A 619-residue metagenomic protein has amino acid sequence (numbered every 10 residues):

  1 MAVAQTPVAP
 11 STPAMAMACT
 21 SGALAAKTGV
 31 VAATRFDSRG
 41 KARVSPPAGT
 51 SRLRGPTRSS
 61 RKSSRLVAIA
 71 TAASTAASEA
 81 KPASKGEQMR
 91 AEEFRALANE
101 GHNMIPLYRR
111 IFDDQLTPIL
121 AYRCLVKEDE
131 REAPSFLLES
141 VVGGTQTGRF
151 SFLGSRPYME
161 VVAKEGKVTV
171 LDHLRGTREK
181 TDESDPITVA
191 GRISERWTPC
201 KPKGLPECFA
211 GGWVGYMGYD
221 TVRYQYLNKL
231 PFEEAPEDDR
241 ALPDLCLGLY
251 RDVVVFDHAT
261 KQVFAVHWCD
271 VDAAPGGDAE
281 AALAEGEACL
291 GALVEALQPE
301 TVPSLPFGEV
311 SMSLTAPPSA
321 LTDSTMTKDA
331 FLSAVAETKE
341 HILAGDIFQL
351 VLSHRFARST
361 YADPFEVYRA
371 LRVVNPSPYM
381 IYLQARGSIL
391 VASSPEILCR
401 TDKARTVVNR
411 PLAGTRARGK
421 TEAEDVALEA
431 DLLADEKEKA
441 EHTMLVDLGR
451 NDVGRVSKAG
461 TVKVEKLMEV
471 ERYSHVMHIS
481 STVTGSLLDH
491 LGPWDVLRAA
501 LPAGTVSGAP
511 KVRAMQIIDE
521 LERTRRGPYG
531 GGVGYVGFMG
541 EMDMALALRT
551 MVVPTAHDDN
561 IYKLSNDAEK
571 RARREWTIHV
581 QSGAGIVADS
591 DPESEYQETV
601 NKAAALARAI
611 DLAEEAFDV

Functional and structural regions predicted by a protein language model:
M1, P7-A9, G22, K62 (+3 more regions): Intrinsically disordered, low-complexity regulatory regions enriched in Ser/Pro/Gly/Thr and acidic residues
M1-L53: N-terminal chloroplast transit peptides
A2-Q5, M17-C19, R61, R65-A83: N-terminal mitochondrial targeting presequences
P13-M15, G22, S51, S64-V67 (+3 more regions): Intrinsic-disorder/low-complexity peptide segments enriched for small residues
K27, D37, K41, K62 (+2 more regions): Intrinsically disordered, low-complexity polyampholyte segments enriched for Lys and acidic residues
S74-V619: Extended alpha-helical targeting/anchoring segments, especially N-terminal organellar/secretory targeting helices
